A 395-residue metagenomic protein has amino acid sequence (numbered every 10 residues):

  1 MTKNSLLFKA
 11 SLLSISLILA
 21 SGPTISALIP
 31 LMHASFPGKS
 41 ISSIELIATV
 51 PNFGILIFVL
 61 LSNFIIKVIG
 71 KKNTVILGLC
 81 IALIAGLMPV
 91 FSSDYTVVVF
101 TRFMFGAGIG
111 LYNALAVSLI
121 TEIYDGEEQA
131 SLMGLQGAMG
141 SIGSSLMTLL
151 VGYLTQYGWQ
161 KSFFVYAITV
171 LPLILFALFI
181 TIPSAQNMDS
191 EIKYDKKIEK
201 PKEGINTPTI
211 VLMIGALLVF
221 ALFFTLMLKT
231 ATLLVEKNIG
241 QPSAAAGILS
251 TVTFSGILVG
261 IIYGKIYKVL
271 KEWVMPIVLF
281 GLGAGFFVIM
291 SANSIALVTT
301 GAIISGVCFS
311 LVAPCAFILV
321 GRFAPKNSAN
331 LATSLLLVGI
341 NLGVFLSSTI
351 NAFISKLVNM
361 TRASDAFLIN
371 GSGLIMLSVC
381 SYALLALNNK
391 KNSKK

Functional and structural regions predicted by a protein language model:
S26, P208-S250, G256: Extracytoplasmic gate region of multi-pass secondary transporters
G38, G70, F91-T96, D125 (+1 more regions): Helix-breaking motifs and short loop linkers at transmembrane-helix boundaries and internal kinks in secondary membrane
I57-S93: Conserved MFS/SLC helix-loop-helix module at the cytosolic interface between two early adjacent transmembrane helices
F58-G70, V259-K271, S355: Helix-to-loop junctions at the C-terminal end of transmembrane segments in multipass secondary transporters
A85, T96-F105, A296-I304: Paired small-residue
Y95, T101-G140: Cytoplasmic helix-loop-helix junction between adjacent transmembrane helices in 12-TM secondary transporters
L135-T181, A185: Helix-loop-helix hairpin linking two adjacent transmembrane segments in secondary transporters
G321-M360: A late C-terminal transmembrane helix in Major Facilitator Superfamily
